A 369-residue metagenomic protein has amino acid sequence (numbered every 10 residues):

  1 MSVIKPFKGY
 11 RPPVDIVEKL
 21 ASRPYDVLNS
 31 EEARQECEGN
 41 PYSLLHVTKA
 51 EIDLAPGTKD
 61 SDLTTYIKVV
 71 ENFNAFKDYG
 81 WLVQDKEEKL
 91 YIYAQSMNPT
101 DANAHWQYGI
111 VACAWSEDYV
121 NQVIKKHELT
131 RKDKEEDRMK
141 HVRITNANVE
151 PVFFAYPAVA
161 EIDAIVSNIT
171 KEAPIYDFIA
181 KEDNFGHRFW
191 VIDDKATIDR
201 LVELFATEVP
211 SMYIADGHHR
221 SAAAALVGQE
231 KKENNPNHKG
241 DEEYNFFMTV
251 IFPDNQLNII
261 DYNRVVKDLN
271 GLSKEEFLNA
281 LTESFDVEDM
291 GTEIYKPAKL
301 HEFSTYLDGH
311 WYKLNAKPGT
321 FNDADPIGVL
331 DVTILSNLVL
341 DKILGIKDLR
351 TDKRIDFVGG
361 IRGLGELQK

Functional and structural regions predicted by a protein language model:
M1-K369: Surface-exposed, charge/polar-rich loops and edge strands
